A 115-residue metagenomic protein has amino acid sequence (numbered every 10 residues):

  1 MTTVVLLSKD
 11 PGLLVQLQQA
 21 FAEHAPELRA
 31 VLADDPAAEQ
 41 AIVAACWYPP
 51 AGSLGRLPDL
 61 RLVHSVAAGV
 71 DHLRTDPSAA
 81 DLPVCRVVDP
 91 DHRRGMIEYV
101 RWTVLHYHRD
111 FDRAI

Functional and structural regions predicted by a protein language model:
M1-I42: N-terminal glycine-/charge-rich "phosphate-binding" loop or analogous flexible N-terminal tail
I42-I115: Phosphate/diphosphate ligand-binding glycine-rich loop within oxidoreductases
